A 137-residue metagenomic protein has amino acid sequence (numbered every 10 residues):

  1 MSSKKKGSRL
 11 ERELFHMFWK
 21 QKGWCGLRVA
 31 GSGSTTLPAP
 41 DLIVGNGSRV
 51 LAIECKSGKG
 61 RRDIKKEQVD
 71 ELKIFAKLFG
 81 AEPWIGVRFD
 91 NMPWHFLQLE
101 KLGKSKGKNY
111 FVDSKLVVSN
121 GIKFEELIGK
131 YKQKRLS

Functional and structural regions predicted by a protein language model:
M1-G31: Acidic-basic catalytic patches of nuclease active cores, encompassing PD-(D/E)XK and other metal-cofactor nuclease
K5-R9, E82, R88-S137: Domain-level recognition of nuclease-like catalytic cores that cleave nucleotide substrates
L14, P38, Q68-L72: Amphipathic alpha-helical interface surfaces
C25-G47: Active-site metal-binding core of divalent-cation-utilizing nuclease and nuclease-like domains
L42-V44, S48-K59: Conserved catalytic cores of phosphodiester-cleaving nucleases, focusing on short active-site segments
K59-D70: Active-site-adjacent loop/helix micro-motif of nuclease/hydrolase catalytic cores
I74-A81: Arginine/glycine-rich "motif VI" loop of SF2 helicases in the C-terminal RecA-like domain
